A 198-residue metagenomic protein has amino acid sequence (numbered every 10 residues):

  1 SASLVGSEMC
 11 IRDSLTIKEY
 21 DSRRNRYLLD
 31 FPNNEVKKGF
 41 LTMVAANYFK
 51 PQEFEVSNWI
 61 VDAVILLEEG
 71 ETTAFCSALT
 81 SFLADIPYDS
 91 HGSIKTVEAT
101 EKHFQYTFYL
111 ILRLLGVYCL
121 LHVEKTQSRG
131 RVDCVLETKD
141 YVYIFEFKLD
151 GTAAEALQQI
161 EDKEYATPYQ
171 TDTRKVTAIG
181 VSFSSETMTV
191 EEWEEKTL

Functional and structural regions predicted by a protein language model:
S1-G6, C10: Single conserved hydrophobic/aromatic residue that forms the stacking wall/gate of nucleotide- or nucleobase-binding
I11-Y20: A short, conserved structural fragment
N33-D89: Leucine-rich, amphipathic alpha-helical/linker segments
I86-L121: Acidic-basic catalytic patches of nuclease active cores, encompassing PD-(D/E)XK and other metal-cofactor nuclease
F108, V132-L149, K163: Conserved catalytic cores of phosphodiester-cleaving nucleases, focusing on short active-site segments
L115-K139: Active-site metal-binding core of divalent-cation-utilizing nuclease and nuclease-like domains
L149-A166: Mg2+/Mn2+-dependent nuclease catalytic core
P168, D172-L198: Domain-level recognition of nuclease-like catalytic cores that cleave nucleotide substrates
